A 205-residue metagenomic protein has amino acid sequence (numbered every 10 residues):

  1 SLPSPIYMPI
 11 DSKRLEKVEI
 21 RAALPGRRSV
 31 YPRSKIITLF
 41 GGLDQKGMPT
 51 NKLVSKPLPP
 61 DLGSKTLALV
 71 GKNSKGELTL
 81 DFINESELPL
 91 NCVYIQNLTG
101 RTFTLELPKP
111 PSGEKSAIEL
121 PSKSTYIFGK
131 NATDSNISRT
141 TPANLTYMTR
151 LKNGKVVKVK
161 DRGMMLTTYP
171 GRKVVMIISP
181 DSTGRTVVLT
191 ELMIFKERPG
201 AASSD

Functional and structural regions predicted by a protein language model:
S1-D205: Intrinsically disordered, low-complexity polar regions and short flexible loop motifs
